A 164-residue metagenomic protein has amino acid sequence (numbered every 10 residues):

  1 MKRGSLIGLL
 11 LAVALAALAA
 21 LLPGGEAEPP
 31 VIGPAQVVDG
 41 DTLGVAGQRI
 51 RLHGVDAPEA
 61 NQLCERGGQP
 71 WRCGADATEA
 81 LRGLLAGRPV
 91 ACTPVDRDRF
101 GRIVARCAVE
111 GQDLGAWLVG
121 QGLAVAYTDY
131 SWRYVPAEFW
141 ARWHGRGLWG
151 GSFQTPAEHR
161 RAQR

Functional and structural regions predicted by a protein language model:
M1-R164: Small beta-barrel nucleic-acid-binding modules, primarily SNase/OB-fold domains and secondarily Tudor-like barrels
